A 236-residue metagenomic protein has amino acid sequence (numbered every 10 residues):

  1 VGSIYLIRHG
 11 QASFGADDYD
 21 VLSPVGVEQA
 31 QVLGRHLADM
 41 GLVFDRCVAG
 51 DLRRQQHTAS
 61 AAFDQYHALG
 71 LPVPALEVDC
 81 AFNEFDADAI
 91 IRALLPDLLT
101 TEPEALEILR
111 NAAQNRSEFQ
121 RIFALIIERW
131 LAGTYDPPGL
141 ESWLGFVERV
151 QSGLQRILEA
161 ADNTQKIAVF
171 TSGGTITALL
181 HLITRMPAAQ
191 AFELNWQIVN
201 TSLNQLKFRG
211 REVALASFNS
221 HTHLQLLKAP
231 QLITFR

Functional and structural regions predicted by a protein language model:
G2, A68, E84-Q114, L144 (+2 more regions): Acidic, low-complexity terminal tails and accessory targeting/binding regions of phosphate-metabolizing enzymes
S3-I7, V48, Q165-T171: Beta-strand elements within well-structured catalytic alpha/beta cores of enzymes that handle phosphate/sulfate esters
G10, G173-G174, N219-T222: Active-site metal-binding loops of divalent metal-dependent hydrolases
G10-D64, S142-R149: Loop-to-helix element that buttresses phosphate recognition and phosphoryl-transfer chemistry
R35-R121: Phosphate-coordination/substrate-recognition cap region in phosphate-metabolizing enzymes
D51-L52, A81, I167-G174: Short, well-ordered beta-to-alpha junction loops that form the rim of enzyme active sites and present histidine/acidic
P103-G145: Short glycine/proline- and acidic residue-enriched helix-loop micro-motifs that form flexible lids or anion-recognition
P137-I167: A mid-sequence, solvent-exposed acidic-amphipathic segment
